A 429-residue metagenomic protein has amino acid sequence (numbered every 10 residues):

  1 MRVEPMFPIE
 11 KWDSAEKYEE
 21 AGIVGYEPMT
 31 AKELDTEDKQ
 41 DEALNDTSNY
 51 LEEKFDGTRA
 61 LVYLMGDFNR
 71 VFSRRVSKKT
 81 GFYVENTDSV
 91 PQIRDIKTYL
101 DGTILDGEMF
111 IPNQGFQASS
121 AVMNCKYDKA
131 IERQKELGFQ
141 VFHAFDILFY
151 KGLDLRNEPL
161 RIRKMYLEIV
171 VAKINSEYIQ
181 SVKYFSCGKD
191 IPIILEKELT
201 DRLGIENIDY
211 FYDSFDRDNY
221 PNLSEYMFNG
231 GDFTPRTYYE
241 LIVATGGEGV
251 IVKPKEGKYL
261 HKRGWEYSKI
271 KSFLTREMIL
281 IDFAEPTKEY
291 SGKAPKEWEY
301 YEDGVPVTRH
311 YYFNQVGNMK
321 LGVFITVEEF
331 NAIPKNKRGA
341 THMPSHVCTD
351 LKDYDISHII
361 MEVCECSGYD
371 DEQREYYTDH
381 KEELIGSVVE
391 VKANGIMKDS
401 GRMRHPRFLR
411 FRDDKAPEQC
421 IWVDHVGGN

Functional and structural regions predicted by a protein language model:
M1, A130-E132, N429: Short intrinsically disordered terminal tails
M1-G25, M29-K32: N-terminal low-complexity/intrinsically disordered pre-sequences and tails
I23-V76, E177-R402, P406-D414: Nucleic-acid 5′ end/cap handling module spanning
T30, D35, G115, K151-D154 (+3 more regions): Short, solvent-exposed coil/turn linker segments
D41-E177: Covalent nucleotidyltransferase
T98-Y99, Y376-G386, W422-N429: Short, surface-exposed secondary-structure junctions/capping segments
I162-A172, I270, V423-N429: C-terminal intrinsically disordered extensions
F408-G428: C-terminal effector modules
